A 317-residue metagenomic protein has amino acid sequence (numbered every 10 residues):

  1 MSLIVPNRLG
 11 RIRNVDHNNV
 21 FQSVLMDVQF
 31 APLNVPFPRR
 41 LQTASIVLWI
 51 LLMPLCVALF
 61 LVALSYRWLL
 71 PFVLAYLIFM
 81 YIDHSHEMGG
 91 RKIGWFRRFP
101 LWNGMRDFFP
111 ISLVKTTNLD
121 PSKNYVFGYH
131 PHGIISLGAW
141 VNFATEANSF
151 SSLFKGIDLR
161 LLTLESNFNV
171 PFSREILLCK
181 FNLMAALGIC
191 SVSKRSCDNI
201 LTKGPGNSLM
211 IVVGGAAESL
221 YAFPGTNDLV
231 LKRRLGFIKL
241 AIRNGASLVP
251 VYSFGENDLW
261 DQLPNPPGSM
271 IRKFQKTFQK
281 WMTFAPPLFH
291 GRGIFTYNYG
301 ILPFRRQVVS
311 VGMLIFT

Functional and structural regions predicted by a protein language model:
S2-R195: Membrane-anchoring hydrophobic helices of lipid-metabolizing enzymes
G104-G312, F316: Soluble catalytic domains of membrane acyltransferases
